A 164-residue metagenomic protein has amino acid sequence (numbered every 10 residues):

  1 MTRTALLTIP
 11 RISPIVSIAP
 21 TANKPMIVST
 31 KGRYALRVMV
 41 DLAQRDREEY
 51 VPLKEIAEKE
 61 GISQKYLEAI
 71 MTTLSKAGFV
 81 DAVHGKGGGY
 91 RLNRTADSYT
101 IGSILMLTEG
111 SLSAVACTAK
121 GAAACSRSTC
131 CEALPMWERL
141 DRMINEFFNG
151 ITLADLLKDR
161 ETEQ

Functional and structural regions predicted by a protein language model:
M1-P25: Short, intrinsically disordered or compositionally biased N-terminal tails of bacterial proteins
V28-T30, Y34-S63: N-terminal helix-turn-helix DNA-binding core of bacterial DNA-binding proteins
E58, S75-K76: Alpha-helical residues within the helix-turn-helix
Y66: Residues in the helix-turn-helix
M71-T72: Short, hydrophobic-biased segments on the C-terminal half of alpha helices that form "recognition helices"
K76-F79, L107: Residue cluster at the C-terminal edge of the helix-turn-helix DNA-binding motif
G78-G87, R91-N93: Beta-hairpin "wing" of winged helix-turn-helix
N93-Q164: Non-DNA-binding regulatory cores of transcription-related proteins, predominantly C-terminal effector-binding
